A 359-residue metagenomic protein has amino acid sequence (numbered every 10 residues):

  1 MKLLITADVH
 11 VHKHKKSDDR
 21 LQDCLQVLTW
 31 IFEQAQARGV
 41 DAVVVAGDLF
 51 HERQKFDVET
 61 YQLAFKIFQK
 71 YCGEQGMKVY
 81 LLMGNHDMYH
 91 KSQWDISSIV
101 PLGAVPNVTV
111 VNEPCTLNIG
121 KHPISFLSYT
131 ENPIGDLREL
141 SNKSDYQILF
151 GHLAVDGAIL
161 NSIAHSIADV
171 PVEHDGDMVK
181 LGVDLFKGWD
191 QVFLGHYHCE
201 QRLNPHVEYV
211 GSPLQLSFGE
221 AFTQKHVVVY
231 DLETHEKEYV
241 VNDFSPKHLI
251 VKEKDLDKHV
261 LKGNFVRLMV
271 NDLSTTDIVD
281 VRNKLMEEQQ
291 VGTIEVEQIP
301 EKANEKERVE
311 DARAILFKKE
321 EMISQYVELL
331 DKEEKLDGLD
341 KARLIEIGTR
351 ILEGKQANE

Functional and structural regions predicted by a protein language model:
M1-C24, K143, I148-A154, I159: Mobile, glycine- and charge-enriched loop segments and immediately flanking short secondary-structure elements within
I5-A7, A42-D48, K78-N85, T109-P114 (+3 more regions): Active-site neighborhood of phospho(di)ester-bond hydrolases with catalytic His/Asp-centered motifs
H10-H14, H51-Q54, L81-Q93, L117-N118 (+4 more regions): Active-site environment of divalent metal-dependent phosphoester hydrolases
K13-C115, L185-F186: Core catalytic region of metal-dependent phosphoesterases/phosphodiesterases, especially metallo-beta-lactamase-like
A37, D231-E359: Accessory, non-catalytic peripheral segments of nucleic-acid enzymes
A64, D87-M178, P213: Conserved catalytic scaffold of divalent metal-dependent phosphoesterases
C72-Q75, L140-K143, V183-G188, H259-L261 (+1 more regions): Short, conserved loop/helix-junction motifs that constitute active-site signature segments in enzyme catalytic cores
V155, N161-H235: Conserved beta-sheet core of the metallophosphoesterase superfamily
